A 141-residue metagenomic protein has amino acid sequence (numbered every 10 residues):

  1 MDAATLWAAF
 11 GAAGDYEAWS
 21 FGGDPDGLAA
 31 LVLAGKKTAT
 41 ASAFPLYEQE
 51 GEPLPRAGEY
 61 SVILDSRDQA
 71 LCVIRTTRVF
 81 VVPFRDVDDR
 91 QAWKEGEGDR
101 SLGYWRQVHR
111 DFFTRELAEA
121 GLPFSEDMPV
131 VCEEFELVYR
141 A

Functional and structural regions predicted by a protein language model:
M1-V73, V79-A141: Mixed-charge, low-complexity intrinsically disordered regions
